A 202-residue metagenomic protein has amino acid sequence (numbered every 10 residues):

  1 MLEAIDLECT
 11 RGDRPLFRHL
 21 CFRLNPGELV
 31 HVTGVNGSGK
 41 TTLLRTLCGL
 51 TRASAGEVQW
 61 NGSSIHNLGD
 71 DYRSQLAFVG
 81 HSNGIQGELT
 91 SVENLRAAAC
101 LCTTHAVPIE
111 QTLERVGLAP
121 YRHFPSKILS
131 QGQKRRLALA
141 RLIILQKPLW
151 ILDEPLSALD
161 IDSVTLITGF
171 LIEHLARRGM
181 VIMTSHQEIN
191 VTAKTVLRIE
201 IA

Functional and structural regions predicted by a protein language model:
C48: Helix-to-loop junction immediately C-terminal to a conserved catalytic motif
G56-N67, D71-Y72: Conserved ABC transporter NBD signature motif
S82, G87-T103: Q-loop/switch helix immediately C-terminal to the Walker
R96, A106-R122, A140: Conserved ABC ATPase "signature" region
P125-G132: Conserved ABC ATPase signature
L139, R178: Hydrophobic anchor residue at the start of the ABC signature
W150-E154: Catalytic Walker B motif of ABC-type/P-loop ATPase nucleotide-binding domains
